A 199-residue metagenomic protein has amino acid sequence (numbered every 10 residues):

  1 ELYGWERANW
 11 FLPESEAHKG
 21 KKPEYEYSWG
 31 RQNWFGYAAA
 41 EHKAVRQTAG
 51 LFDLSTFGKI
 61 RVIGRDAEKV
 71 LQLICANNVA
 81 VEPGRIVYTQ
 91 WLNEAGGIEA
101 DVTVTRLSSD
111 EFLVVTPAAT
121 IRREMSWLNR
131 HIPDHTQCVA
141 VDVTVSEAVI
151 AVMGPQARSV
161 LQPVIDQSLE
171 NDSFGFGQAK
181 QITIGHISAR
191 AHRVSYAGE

Functional and structural regions predicted by a protein language model:
E1-E199: Glycine/proline-enriched, intrinsically flexible loops and inter-domain linkers
